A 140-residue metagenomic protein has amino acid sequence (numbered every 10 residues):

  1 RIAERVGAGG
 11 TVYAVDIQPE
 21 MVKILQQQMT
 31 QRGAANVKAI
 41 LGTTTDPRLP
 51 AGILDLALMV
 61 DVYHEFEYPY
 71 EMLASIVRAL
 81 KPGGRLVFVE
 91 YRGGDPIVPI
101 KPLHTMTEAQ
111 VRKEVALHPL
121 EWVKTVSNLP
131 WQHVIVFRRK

Functional and structural regions predicted by a protein language model:
R1-P47: Class I SAM-dependent methyltransferase SAM/SAH-binding core
A3-G7, Y70-R85: A short glycine-rich, Lys/Arg-flanked "PGG" loop and its adjoining helix->strand segment in the class I
V12, L86-V87, W122: A short hydrophobic/small-residue beta-strand
V22, R85-R112: Conserved class I S-adenosyl-L-methionine
T45-A57: A short acidic, Gly/Pro-enriched loop at the edge of an enzyme's catalytic core that lines a small-molecule cofactor
D55-V60, M72: A short beta-strand submotif of the Rossmann-like class I SAM-dependent methyltransferase core that lines
V62-E65: A short His-aromatic
H118-K140: Core SAM-dependent methyltransferase catalytic element
